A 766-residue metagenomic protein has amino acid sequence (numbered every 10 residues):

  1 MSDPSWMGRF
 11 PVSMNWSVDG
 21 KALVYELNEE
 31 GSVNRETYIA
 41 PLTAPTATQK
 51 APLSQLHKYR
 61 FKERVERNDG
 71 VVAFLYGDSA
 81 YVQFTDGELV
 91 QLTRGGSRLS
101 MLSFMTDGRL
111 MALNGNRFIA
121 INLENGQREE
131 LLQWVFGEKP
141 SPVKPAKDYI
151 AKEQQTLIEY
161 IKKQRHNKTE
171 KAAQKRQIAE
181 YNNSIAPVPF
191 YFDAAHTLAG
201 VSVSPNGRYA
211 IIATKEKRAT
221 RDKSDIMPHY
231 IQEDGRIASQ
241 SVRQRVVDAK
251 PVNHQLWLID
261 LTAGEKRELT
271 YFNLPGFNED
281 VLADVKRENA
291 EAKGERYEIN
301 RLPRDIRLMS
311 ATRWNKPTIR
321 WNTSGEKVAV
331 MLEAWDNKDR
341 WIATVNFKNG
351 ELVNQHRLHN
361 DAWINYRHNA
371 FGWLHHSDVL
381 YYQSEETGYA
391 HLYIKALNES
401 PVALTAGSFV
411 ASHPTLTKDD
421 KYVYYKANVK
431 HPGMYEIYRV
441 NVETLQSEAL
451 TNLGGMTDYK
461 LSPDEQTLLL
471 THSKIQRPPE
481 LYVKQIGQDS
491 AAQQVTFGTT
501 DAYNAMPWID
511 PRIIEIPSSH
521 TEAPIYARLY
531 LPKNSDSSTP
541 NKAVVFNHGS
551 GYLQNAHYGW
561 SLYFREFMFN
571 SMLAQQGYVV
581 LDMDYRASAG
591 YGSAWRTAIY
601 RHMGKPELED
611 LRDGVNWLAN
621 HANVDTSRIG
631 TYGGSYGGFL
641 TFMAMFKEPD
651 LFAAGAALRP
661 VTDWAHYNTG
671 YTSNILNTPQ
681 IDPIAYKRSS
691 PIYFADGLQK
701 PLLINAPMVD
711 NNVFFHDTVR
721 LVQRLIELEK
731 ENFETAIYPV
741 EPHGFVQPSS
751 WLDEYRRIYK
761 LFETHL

Functional and structural regions predicted by a protein language model:
M1-E448, G455, Q466-T467, I475-P479 (+1 more regions): Beta-propeller folds
M456-L766: Serine-hydrolase catalytic core recognition
